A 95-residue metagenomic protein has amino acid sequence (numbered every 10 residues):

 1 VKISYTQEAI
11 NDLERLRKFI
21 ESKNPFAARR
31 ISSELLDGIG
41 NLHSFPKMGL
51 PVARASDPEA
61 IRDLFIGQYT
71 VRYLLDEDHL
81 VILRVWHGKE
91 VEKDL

Functional and structural regions predicted by a protein language model:
K2-I61: Basic, Lys/Arg-enriched alpha-helical interface segments
I66-L95: Enriched for short, Lys/Arg-rich terminal
